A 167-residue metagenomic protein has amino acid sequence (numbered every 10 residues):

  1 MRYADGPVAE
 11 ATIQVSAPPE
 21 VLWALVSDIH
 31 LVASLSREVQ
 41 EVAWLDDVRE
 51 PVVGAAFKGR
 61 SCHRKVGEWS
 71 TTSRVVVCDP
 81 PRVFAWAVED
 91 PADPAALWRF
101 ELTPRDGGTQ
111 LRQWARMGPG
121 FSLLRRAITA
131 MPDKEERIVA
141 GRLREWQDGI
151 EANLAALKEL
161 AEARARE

Functional and structural regions predicted by a protein language model:
M1-Q14, E20, R105, R144-E145 (+3 more regions): Hydrophobic-ligand-binding modules of eukaryotic lipid transfer/binding families
M1-R49: Hydrophobic ligand-binding cavity/cleft-lining segments
V15, S61, A115-M117: Hydrophobic beta-strand positions in extracellular immunoglobulin-like domains
I29-V32, T72, R99: A general structural signal for well-ordered alpha-helical packing
A43-L97, R105-Q110, D148-A152, L160-E167: Glycine-rich portal/gate segments that line the openings of hydrophobic small-molecule binding cavities
D90-D148, L157-E159: Beta-strand/loop substructures that line and gate deep hydrophobic ligand-binding cavities in soluble
